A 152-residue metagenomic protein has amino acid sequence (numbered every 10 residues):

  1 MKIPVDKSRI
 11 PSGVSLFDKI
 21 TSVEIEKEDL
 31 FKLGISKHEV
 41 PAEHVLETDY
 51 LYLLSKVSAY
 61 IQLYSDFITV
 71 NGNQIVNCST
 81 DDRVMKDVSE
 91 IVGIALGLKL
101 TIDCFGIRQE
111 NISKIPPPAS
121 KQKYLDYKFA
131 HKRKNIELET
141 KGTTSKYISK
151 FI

Functional and structural regions predicted by a protein language model:
M1: Acidic/aromatic/glycine-rich contiguous surface patches that form carbohydrate-binding/processing clefts and analogous
R9-P11: N-terminal, intrinsically disordered, low-complexity segments that immediately precede the first transmembrane helix
F17-K99: Interdomain/boundary linker segments immediately adjacent to catalytic/signaling cores
I102-Y127: A short acidic/basic microdomain associated with nuclease active sites
Q109, F151-I152: Acidic, metal/cofactor-coordinating or nucleic-acid-engaging core segments within structured domains
D126-K146: Conserved catalytic cores of phosphodiester-cleaving nucleases, focusing on short active-site segments
